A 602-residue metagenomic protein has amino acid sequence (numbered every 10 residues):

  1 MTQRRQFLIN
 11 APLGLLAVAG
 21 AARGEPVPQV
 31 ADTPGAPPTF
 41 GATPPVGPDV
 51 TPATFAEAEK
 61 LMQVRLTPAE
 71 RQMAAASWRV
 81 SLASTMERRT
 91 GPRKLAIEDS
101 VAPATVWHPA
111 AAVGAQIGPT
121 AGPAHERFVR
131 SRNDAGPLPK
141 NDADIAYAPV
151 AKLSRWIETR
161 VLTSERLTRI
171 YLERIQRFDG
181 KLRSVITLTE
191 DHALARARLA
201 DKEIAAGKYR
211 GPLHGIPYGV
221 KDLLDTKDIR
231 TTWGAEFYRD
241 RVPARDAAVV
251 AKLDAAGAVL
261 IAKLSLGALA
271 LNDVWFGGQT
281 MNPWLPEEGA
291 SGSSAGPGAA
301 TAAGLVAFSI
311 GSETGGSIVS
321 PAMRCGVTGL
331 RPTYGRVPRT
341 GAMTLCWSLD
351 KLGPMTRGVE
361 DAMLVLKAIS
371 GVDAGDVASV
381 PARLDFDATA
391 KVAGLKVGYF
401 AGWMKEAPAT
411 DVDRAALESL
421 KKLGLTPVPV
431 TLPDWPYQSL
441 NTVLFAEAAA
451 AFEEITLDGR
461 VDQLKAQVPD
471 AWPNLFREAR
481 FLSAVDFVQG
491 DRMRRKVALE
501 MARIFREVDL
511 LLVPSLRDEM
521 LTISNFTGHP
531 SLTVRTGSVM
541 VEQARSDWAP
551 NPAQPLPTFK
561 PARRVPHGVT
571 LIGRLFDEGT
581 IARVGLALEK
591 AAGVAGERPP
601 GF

Functional and structural regions predicted by a protein language model:
T2-G20, G24-A195, K422-G424, R480-F481 (+2 more regions): An N-terminal boundary/leader segment
A124, S131-G136, R331-R414, D458 (+1 more regions): A short helix-breaking turn/cap at a secondary-structure junction
F128-A143, H214-W233, K391-F400, T442-A498 (+1 more regions): Short helix-loop capping/hinge segments that flank enzyme active sites or metal/cofactor-binding pockets
R160, G215, A255, V259-A262 (+4 more regions): Glycine-rich, small-residue loops and helix-cap segments that act as flexible hinges at active-site edges
V161, R166-L172, R198, P408-T431 (+2 more regions): Acyltransferase
Y171, A193, G215, K221 (+8 more regions): Conserved hydrophobic/aromatic pocket- or pore-lining residues that grip, position, or stack substrates in active sites
L182-W233: N-terminal, positively charged, Ser/Thr/Ala/Gly-biased leader segments that form transit/presequence-like amphipathic
P212-L352, F400, Q438, A446 (+2 more regions): Short glycine/serine-rich loop/turn segments
